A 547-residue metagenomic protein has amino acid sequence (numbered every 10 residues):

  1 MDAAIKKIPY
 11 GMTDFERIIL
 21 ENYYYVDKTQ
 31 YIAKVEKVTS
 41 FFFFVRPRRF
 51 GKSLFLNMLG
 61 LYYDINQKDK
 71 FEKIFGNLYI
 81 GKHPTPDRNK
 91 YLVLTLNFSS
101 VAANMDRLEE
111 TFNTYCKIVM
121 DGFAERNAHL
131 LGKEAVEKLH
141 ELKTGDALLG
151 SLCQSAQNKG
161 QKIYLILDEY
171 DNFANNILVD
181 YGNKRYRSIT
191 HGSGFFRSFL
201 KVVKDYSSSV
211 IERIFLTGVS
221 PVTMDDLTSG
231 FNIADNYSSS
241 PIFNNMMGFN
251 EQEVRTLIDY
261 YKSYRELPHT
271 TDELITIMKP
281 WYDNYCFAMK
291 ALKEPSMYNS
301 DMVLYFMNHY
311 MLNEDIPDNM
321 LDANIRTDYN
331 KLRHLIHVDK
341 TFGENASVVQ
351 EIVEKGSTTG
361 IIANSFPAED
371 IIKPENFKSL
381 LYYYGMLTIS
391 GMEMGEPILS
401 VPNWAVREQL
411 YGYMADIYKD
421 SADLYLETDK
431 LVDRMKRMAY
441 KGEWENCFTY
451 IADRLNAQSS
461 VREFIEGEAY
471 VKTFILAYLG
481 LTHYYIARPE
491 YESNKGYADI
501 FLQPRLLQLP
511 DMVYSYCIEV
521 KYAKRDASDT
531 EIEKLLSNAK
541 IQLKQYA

Functional and structural regions predicted by a protein language model:
M1-R49, L54-Y63, Q67, E72-G81 (+1 more regions): Walker A/P-loop-proximal flanking segment of P-loop NTPase domains
G11, D64-E125: P-loop NTPase motor core
K133-C153: Short glycine-rich substrate-engagement loop in P-loop NTPases that contacts/grips substrate
S151-K159, R185-E212: Substrate-engagement module of ASCE P-loop NTPases
K159-I189: Conserved P-loop NTPase "ATPase switch" module shared by AAA+ and STAND
Y164-D168, R197-F199, E212-V219: Structural recognition of the conserved hydrophobic beta-strand(s) that form the central parallel beta-sheet of P-loop
T223-S229, Y237-N308: Amphipathic alpha-helical segments of the small helical/lid subdomains adjacent to P-loop NTPase cores
A234, S296-A539, Q545-A547: Extended alpha-helical interface modules used as scaffolds for assembling large macromolecular complexes
